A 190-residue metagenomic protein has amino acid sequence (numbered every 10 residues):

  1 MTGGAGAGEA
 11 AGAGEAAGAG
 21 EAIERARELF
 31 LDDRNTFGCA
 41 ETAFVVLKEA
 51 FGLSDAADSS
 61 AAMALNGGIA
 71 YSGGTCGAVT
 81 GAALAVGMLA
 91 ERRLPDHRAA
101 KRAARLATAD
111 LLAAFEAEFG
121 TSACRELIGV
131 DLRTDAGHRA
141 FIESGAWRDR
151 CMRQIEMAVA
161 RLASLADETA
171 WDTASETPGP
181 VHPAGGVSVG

Functional and structural regions predicted by a protein language model:
M1-E21, W171-V189: Intrinsically disordered, low-complexity terminal tails and inter-domain linkers enriched for S/T/G/P/D/E
A19, V46-A64, R133-T134: Acidic-glycine-rich active-site phosphate/pyrophosphate-binding loop
A22-F51: Active-site-proximal helix-loop elements at catalytic-domain edges
A26-R34, L65-G74, E143-W147: A short glycine/serine-rich beta->alpha loop
C39, C76, C124: Short cysteine clusters
A50-S60, M88-A107: Phosphate-handling active-site elements
G73-L84: Conserved phosphate/anionic-ligand binding catalytic regions in large, soluble enzymes, centered on
R105-V181, G186, G190: C-terminal binding/interaction regions
